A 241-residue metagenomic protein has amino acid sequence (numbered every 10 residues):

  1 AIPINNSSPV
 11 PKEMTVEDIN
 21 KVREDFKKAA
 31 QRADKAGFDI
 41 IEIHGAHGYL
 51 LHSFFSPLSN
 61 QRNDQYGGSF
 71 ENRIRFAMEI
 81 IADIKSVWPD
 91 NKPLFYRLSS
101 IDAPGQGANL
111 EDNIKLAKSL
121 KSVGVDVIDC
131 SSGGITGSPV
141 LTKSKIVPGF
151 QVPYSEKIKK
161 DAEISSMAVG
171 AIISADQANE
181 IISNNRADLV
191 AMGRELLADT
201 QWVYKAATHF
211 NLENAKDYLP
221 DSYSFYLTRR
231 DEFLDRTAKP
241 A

Functional and structural regions predicted by a protein language model:
A1-A241: Flavin-dependent oxidoreductase catalytic cores
